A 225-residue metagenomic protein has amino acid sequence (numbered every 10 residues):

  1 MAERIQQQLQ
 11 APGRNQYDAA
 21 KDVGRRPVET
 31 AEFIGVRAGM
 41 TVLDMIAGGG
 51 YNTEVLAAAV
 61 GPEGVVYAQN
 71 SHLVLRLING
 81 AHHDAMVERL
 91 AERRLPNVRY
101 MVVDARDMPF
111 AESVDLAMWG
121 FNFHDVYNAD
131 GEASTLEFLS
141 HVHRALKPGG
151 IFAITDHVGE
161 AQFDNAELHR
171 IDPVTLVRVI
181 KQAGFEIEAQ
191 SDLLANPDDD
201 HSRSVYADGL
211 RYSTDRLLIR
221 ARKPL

Functional and structural regions predicted by a protein language model:
E3-F33, R37, Y51: Class I SAM-dependent methyltransferase Rossmann-like catalytic core, especially the SAM/SAH-binding loop
A38-G48: Conserved class I S-adenosyl-L-methionine
M40, V103-F121: A short acidic, Gly/Pro-enriched loop at the edge of an enzyme's catalytic core that lines a small-molecule cofactor
A57-A58, A133-P148: A short glycine-rich, Lys/Arg-flanked "PGG" loop and its adjoining helix->strand segment in the class I
V66-Y67, L139, G149-V158: Conserved beta-strand signature within the Rossmann-like core of class I S-adenosyl-L-methionine
I78-M108: S-adenosyl-L-methionine
V114-T135: A short SAM/SAH-binding and catalytic strip from SAM-dependent methyltransferases
A183, D198-L225: Core SAM-dependent methyltransferase catalytic element
